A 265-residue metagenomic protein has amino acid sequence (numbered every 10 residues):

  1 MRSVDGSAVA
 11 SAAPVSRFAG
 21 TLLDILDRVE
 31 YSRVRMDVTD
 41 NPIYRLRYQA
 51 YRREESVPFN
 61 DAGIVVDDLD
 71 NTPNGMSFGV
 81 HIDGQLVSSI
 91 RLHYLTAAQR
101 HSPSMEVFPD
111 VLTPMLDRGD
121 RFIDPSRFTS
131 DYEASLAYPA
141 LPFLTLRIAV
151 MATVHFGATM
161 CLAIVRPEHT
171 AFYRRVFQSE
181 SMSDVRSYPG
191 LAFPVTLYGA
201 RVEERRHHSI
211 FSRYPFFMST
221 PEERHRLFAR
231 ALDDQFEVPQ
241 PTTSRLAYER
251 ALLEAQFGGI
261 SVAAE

Functional and structural regions predicted by a protein language model:
M1-L26, R245-E265: Short acidic N-proximal helix/loop "leader" segments that mark the beginning of a domain or an inter-domain linker
F18-D67, S77-H81, L86: Short amphipathic alpha-helix that is part of the acyltransferase structural core
A62-N71, E168-A171: Beta-rich nucleic-acid/ligand-interaction surfaces
L69-F78, R100: A short helix-loop-beta-strand connector motif used in the catalytic cores of GNAT acetyltransferases and, in some
S89: Short glycine-/small-residue motifs
L95, S102-E204: Acyl-donor binding region in acyl/amide transferases
A192-S261: Charge-rich, low-complexity intrinsically disordered segments
